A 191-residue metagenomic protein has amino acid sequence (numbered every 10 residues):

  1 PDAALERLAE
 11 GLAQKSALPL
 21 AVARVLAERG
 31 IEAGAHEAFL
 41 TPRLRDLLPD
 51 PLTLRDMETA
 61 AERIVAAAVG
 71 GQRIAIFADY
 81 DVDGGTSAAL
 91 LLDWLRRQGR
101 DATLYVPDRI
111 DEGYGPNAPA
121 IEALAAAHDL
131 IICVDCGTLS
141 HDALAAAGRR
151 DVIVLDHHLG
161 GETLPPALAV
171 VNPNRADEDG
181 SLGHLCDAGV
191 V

Functional and structural regions predicted by a protein language model:
P1-V190: Replace "Mg2+/Mn2+-dependent" with "divalent metal-dependent
